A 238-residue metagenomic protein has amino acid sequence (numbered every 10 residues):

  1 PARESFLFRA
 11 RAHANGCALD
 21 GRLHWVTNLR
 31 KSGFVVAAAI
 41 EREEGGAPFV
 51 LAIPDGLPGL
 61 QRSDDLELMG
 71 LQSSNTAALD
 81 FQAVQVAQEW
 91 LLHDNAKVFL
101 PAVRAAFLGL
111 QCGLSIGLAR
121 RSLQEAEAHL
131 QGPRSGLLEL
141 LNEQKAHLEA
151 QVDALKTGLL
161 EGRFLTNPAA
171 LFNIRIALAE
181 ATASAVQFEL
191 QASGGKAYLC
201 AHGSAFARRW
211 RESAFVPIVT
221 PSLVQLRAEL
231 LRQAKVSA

Functional and structural regions predicted by a protein language model:
P1-K31, L230: Glycine-rich flavin
L7-R9, F34-A38, V50-A52, T76-A83: Conserved hydrophobic/aromatic beta-strand scaffold that supports enzyme active sites
L19-G21, F81, A119, G194: Buried hydrophobic positions in well-ordered alpha/beta secondary-structure cores of metabolic enzymes
R22-L57: DPxDG-like acidic metal-binding loop motif
L66-A150: Glycine-rich beta->alpha junctions and the first turn(s) of the following alpha-helix
G117, N142, A146-E149, D153 (+3 more regions): Generic structural signal for well-ordered, non-transmembrane alpha-helical segments in soluble/cytosolic regions
Q131, E149-A183, Q187-A201: C-terminal helix-coil-helix/basic helical segment that borders enzyme active sites and/or dimer interfaces and provides
G195-A238: Glycine-rich phosphate/cofactor-binding loops in nucleotide/flavin-utilizing enzymes
